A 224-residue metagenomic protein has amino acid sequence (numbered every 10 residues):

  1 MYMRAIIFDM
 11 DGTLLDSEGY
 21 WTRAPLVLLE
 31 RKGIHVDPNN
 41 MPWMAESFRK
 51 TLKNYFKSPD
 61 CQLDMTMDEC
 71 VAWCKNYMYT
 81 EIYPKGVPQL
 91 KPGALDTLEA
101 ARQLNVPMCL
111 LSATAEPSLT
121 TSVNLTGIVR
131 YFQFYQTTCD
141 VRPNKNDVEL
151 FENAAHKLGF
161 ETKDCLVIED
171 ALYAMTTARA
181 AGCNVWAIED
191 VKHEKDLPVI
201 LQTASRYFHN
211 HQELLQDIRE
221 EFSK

Functional and structural regions predicted by a protein language model:
M1-I6, E99-R102, E116, T120-K224: Asp-based, Mg2+/Mn2+-dependent phosphohydrolase catalytic module
Y2-L95, A100-L104: N-terminal helical cap/lid subdomain that shapes the substrate entry/recognition surface in HAD-like hydrolases
M10, L14, N40-P42, Y83 (+5 more regions): Generic anion/oxyanion-binding catalytic loop in active/binding sites
D16, L110-S112, A187: Hydrophobic residues in well-ordered beta-strands that form the structural core
S17-Y20, G93, T114, N146 (+1 more regions): A generic structural signal for residues located within well-ordered alpha-helices of large catalytic or ligand-binding
H35, P107, N184: Residue-level detector of anion-binding/catalytic polar loops
L90, L111, P143: Residue-level marker of regulatory loop/turn positions in helix-turn-helix DNA-binding domains and in histidine
